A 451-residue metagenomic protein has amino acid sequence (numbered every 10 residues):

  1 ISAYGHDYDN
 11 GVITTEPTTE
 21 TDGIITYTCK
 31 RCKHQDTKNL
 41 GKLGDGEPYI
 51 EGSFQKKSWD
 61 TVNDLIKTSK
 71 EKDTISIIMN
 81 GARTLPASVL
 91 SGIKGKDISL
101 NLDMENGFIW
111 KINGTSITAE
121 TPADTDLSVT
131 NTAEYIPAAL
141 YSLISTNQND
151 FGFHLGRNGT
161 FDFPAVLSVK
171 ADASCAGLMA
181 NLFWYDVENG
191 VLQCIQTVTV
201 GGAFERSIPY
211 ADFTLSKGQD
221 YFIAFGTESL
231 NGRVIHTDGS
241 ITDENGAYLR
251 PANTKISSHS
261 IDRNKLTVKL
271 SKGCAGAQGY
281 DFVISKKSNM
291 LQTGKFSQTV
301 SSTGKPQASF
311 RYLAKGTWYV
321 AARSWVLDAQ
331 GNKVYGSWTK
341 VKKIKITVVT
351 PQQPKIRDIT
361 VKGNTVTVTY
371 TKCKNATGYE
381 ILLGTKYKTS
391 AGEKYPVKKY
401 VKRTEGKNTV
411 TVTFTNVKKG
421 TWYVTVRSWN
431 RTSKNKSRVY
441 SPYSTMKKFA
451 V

Functional and structural regions predicted by a protein language model:
I1-G46, D162, V166, A171-S174 (+3 more regions): Extracellular modular ligand-binding repeats in secreted and cell-surface proteins
P48-Y49, T146, D150, G156-V166 (+1 more regions): Proteolytic cleavage junctions
F54-S116, T121-E188: Proteolytic processing hotspots in large secreted/extracellular or virion-associated proteins and select intracellular
K170, F183-V187, F282-N289, A321-W325 (+2 more regions): Predominantly extracellular/luminal cell-surface or secreted proteins
G177, G218, A277, K315-T317 (+2 more regions): Extracellular Ig-like/FN3 beta-sandwich strand-entry sites
G239, G246-A275, K333-N375, K436-V451: Pro/Thr/Ser/Gly-rich low-complexity, intrinsically disordered linker/stalk tracts
D281-L313, E380-K418: Recognizes extended acidic, P/S/T-rich segments that occur within or adjacent to Ig-like beta-sandwich modules
Y312-A329, N416-N435: Beta-strand-rich modules
